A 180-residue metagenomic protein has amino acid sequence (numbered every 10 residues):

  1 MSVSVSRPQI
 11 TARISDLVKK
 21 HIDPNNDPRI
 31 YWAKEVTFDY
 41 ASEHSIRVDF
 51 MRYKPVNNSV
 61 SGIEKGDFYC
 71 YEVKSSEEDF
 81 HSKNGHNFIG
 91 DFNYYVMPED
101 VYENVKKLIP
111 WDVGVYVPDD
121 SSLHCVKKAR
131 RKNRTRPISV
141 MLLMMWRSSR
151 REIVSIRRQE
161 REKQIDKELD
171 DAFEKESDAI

Functional and structural regions predicted by a protein language model:
S2-W32, Y40, K106-I180: Non-catalytic C-terminal interaction segments of nucleic acid-processing enzymes
S6, S15-Y69, S75: Active-site metal-binding core of divalent-cation-utilizing nuclease and nuclease-like domains
A12, R47, N87: Short amphipathic alpha-helical segment that frequently serves as the phosphate-/nucleotide-binding helix
V60, K65-Y71, S122-K132: Short, well-ordered strand-loop elements centered on a beta-strand within folded domains, enriched for acidic residues
E64-P118: Catalytic cores of nucleic-acid endonucleases
